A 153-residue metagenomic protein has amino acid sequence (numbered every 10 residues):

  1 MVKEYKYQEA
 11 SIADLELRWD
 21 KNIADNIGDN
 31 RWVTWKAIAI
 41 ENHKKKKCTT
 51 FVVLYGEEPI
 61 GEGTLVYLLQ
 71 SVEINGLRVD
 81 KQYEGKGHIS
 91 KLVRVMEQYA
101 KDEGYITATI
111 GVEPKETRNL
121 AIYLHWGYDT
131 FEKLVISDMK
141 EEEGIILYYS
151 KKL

Functional and structural regions predicted by a protein language model:
M1-K6, K152-L153: Short, Lys/Arg-enriched, disordered terminal segments
Y5-G76, D80-K81, V93-V95, Y99: Acetyl-CoA-dependent GNAT
L54-G56, S150-L153: Active-site beta-strand termini and strand-to-loop segments that position acidic
E58, D80-R94, E103, P114-A121 (+1 more regions): Conserved glycine-rich acetyl-CoA-binding loop
E73, G104-I106, G127: Short loop/turn motifs at secondary-structure junctions
A100-V112: Conserved GNAT acetyl-CoA-binding A-motif
T109-E113, L124-I146: Conserved catalytic-core motifs of GNAT/GCN5-like acyltransferases
